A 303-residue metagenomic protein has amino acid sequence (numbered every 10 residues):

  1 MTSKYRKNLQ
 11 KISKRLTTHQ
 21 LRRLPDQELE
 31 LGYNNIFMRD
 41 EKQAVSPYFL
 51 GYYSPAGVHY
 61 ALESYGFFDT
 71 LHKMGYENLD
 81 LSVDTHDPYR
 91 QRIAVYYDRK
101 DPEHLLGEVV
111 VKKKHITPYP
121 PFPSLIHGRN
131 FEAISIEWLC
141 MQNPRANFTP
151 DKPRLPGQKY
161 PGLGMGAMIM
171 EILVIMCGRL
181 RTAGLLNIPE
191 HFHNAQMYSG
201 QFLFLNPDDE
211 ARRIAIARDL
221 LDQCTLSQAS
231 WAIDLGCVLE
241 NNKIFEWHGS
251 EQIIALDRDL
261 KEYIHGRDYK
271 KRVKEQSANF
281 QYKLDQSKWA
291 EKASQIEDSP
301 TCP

Functional and structural regions predicted by a protein language model:
M1-K159, I175, L203-P303: Non-catalytic substrate-recognition and accessory regions of acyl/acetyltransferase enzymes
M141, H191-H193: Short, solvent-exposed loop/turn segments at secondary-structure junctions
K159-C177: Glycine-rich acyl-CoA binding loop
E171, A183, Q196: Short alpha-helical basic/polar micro-motif
I175-H191: Conserved GNAT acetyl-CoA-binding A-motif
A195-Q201: A short acidic (Asp/Glu
